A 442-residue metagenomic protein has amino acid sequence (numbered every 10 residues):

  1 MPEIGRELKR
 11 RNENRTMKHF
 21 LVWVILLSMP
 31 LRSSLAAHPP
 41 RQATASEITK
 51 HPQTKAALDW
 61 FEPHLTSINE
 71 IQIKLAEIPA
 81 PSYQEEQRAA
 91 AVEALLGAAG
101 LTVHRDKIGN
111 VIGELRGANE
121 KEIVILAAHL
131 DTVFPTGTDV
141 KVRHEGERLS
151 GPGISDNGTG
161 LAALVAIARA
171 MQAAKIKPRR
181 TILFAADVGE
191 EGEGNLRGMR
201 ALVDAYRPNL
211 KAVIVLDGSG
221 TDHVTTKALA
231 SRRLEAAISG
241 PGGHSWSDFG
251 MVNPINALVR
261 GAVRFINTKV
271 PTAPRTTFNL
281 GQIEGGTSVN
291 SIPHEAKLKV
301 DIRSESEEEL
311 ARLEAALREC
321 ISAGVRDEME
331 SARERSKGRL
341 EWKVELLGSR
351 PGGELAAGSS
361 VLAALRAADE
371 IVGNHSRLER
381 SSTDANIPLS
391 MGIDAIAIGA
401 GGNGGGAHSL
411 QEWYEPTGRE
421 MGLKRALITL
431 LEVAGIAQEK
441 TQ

Functional and structural regions predicted by a protein language model:
I4-T16: Short, Lys/Arg-enriched N-terminal segments with co-localized hydrophobic residues within the first ~10-30 amino acids
F20-R32: Bacterial N-terminal signal peptides
S33-A37: Boundary at the C-terminal end of the N-terminal hydrophobic targeting segment
H38-A56, Q72, I255-Q442: Metal-dependent amide/peptide-bond hydrolase catalytic core, centered on the "pita-bread" metallohydrolase fold
E70-E122: A non-catalytic alpha/beta surface segment that caps or lines the substrate-entry region of metallo-dependent hydrolase
E114-T159, R179: Catalytic-core environment of secreted peptidases
L130-H144, L210, T225-A237, A367: Acidic-glycine-rich active-site phosphate/pyrophosphate-binding loop
R148-L149, G153-S231, P271, N290 (+1 more regions): Acidic/histidine-rich catalytic neighborhood of metal-dependent amide-processing enzymes
